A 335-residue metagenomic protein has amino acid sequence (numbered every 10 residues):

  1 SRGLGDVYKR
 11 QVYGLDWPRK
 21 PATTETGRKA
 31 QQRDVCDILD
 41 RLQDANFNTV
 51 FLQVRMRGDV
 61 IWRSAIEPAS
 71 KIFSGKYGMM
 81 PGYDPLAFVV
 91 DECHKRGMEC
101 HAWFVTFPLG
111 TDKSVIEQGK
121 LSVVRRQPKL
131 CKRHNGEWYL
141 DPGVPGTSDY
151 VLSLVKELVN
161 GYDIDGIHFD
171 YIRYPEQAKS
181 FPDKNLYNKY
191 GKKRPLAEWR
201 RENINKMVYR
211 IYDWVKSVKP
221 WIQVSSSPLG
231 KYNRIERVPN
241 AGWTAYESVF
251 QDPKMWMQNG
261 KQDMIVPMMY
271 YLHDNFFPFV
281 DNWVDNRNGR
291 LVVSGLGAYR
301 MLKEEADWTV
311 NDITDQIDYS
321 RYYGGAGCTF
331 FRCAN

Functional and structural regions predicted by a protein language model:
G3-Y8: Short, small-residue-biased leader/transition segments that mark boundaries at the very start of proteins
K9-R33, D91, H101-A102, F107-E157 (+2 more regions): Active-site-adjacent "subsite" loops/lids of carbohydrate-active enzymes
R33-D59, G161-I164, G327: Catalytic domains of carbohydrate-active enzymes, especially glycoside hydrolases
A45-P81: Aromatic-lined carbohydrate-binding/catalytic grooves of carbohydrate-active enzymes
F47-R57, G82-K132, H168-Y171, I211-D213 (+1 more regions): Glycine-rich, aromatic-flanked loop segments that form ligand/cofactor-binding clefts across common enzyme folds
W62-G75, P108-N135, I172-K192, R237-T244: Aromatic- and acidic-residue-enriched segments that line the glycan-binding/catalytic groove of carbohydrate-active
E99-T111, H168-I172, E198-Y246, L291-Y299: Aromatic-lined carbohydrate-recognition surfaces of secreted/lumenal glycan-active proteins
P253-F276, R290-N335: Substrate-binding cleft of secreted/luminal carbohydrate-active enzymes
